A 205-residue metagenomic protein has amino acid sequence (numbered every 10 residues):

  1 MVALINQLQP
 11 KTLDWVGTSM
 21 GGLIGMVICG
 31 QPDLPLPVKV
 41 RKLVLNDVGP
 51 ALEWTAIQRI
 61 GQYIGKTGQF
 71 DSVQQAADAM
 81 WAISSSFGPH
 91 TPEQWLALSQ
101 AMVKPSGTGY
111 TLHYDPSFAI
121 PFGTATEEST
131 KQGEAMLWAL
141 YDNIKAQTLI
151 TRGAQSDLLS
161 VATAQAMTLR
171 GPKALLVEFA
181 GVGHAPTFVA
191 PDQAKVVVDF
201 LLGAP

Functional and structural regions predicted by a protein language model:
M1-Q7: Alpha/beta-hydrolase active-site loop
L4, N46-S86: Internal catalytic or translocation cores that form aromatic/hydrophobic pockets or channels for amphipathic metabolites
L4, V196-A204: C-terminal alpha-helix
Q7-W54: Conserved hydrolase catalytic core segment
Q9-K11, K145-A146, K173: Active-site acidic short loop of glycosyltransferases
T67, D71-T124: Conserved alpha/beta-hydrolase catalytic His-Asp/Glu region
K104-L169, E178: Conserved serine/cysteine hydrolase catalytic core
V182-D192: Catalytic histidine-centered segment of alpha/beta-hydrolase-like enzymes
